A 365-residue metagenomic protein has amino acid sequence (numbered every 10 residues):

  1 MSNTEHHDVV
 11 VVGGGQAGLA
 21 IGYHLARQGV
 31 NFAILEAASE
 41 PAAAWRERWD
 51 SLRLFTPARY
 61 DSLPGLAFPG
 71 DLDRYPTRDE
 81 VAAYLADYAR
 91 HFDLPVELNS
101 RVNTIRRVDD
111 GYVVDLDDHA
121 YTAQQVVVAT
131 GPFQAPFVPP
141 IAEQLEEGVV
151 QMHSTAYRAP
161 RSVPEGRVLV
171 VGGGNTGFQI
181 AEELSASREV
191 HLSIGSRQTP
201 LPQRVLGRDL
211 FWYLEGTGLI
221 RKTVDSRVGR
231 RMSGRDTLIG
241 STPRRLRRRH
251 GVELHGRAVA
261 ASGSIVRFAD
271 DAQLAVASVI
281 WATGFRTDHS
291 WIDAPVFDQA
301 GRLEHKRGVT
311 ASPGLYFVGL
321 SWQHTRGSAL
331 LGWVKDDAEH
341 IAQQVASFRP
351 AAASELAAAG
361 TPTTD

Functional and structural regions predicted by a protein language model:
S2-A38, A42-A44, D73-D365: Flavin (primarily FAD) cofactor-binding/catalytic cores of flavoenzymes
W49: Glycine-rich loop at the start of a catalytic domain that most often binds anionic cofactors/ligands
L54-D73, R221-V224: Glycine-rich flavin
